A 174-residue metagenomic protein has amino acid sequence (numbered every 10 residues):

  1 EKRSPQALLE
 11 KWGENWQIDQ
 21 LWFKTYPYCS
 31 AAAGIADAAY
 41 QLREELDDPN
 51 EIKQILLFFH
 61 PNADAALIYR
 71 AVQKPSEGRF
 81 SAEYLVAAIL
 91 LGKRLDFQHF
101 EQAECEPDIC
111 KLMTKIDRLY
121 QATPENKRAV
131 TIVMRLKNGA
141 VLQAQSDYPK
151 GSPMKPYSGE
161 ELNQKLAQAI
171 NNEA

Functional and structural regions predicted by a protein language model:
E1-A174: Terminal-appendage/accessory-domain detector
